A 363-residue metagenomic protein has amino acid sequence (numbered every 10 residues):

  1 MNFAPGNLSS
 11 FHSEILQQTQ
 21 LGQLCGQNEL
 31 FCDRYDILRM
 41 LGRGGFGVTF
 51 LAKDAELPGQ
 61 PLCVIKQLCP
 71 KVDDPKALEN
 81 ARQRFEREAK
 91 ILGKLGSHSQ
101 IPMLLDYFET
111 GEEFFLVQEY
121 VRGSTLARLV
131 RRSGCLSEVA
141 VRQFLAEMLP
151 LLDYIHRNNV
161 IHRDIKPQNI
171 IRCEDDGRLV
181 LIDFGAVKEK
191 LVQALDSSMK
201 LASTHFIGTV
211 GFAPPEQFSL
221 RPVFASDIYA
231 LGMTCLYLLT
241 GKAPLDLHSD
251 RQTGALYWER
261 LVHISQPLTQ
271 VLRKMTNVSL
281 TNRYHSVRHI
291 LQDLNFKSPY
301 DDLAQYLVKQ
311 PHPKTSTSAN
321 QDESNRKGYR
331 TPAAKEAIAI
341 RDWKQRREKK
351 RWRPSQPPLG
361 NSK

Functional and structural regions predicted by a protein language model:
L38-G45, T49: Protein kinase glycine-rich loop
P75-K94: AlphaC helix of the eukaryotic protein kinase fold
D106-Y107: Activation-segment/catalytic-loop signature of the eukaryotic protein kinase fold
G111-T125, L129: Conserved short submotifs of the Hanks-type protein kinase catalytic core that shape the nucleotide-binding pocket
F144-L145: Activation segment signature within eukaryotic-like protein kinase domains
H156-C173: Catalytic-loop of the protein kinase fold
T281-N282, R288-L303: Terminal C-lobe "cap" of eukaryotic-type protein kinase domains
D301-K363: Regulatory extensions appended to serine/threonine kinase catalytic cores
